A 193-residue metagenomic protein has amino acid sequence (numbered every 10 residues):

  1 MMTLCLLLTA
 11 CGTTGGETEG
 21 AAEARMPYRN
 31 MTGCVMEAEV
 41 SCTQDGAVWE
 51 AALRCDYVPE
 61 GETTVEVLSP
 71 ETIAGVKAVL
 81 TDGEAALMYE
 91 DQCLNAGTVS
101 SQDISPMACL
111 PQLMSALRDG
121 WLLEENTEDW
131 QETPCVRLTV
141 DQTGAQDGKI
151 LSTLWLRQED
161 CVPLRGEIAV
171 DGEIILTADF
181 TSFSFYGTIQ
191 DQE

Functional and structural regions predicted by a protein language model:
L4-E62, T72, G187-E193: N-terminal leader/targeting segments and the immediate start of mature chains
R29-N30, A38-C42, A74, L87-A145: Flexible, processing/modification-adjacent segments and terminal tails in exported/periplasmic/extracellular proteins
V35-A38, E50, A78-D82, E167-I168 (+1 more regions): Extended beta-sheet lipid-handling architectures
A38-V40, C55, A78, L87 (+2 more regions): Preference for bulky hydrophobic residues occupying beta-strand positions in well-ordered beta-sheet regions
D45-V48, P70-A74, Q146-D147, E173-I175: Solvent-exposed loop/turn segments connecting transmembrane beta-strands in outer-membrane beta-barrel proteins
R54-C109, L176: An acidic-aromatic
E66, E124-E193: Gly/Pro-enriched, hydrophobic low-complexity segments that function as extracytoplasmic propeptides/linkers
